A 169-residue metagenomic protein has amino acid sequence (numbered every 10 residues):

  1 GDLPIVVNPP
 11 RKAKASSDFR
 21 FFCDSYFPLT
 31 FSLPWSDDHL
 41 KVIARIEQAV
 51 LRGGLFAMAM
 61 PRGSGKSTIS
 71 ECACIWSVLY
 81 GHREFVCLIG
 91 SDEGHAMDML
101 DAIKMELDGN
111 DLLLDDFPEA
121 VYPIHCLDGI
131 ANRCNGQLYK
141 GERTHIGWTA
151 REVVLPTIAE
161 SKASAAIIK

Functional and structural regions predicted by a protein language model:
G1-G54: N-terminal accessory segments
I43-E47, T68-L79: Contiguous, well-ordered alpha-helical segments that form the cores/surfaces of helical PPI scaffolds
R52, H82-R83, A163-A165: Short, well-ordered loop/turn elements at secondary-structure boundaries
R52-C72: Walker A/P-loop
L55-A57, F85-C87, I167: Residue-level preference for the first positions of well-ordered beta-strands
G63-G65, I75-W76, E93-A96: A short acidic, glycine/proline-enriched capping/turn motif at secondary-structure boundaries, especially helix N-cap
S77-F85, D108-L112: Post-Walker A helix-loop "phosphate-sensing" segment adjacent to the P-loop in P-loop NTPases
I89-K169: Conserved nucleotide-state-sensing and coupling region of NTP-binding domains
